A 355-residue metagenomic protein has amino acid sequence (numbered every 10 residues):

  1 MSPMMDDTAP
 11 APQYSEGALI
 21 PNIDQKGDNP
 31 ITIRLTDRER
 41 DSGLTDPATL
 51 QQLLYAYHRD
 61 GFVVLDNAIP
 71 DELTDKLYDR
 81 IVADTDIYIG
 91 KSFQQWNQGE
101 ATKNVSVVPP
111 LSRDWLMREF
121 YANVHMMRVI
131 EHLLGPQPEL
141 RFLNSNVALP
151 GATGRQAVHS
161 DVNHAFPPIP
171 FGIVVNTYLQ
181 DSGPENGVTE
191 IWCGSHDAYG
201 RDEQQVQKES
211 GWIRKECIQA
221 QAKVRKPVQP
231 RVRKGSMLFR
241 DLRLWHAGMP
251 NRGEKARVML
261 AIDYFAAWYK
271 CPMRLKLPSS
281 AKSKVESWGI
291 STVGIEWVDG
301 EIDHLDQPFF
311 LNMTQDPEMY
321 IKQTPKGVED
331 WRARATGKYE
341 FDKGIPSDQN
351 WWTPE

Functional and structural regions predicted by a protein language model:
S2-D60, D66-F166: Non-heme Fe(II)-dependent double-stranded beta-helix
P3-E39, R243-E355: Non-heme Fe(II)/2-oxoglutarate
P136, V162-P167, Y178-V188, G194-H196: Active-site region of the double-stranded beta-helix
N144-L149, S160-V162, I173, T177-D181 (+1 more regions): Short, structured patches in soluble enzyme cores that scaffold and shape functional sites
L149, W192-Y199, R257, Y264-Y269: Short edge-strand/loop segments of extracellular domains
A157-D161, E209-V224, E254-A256, R274-S283: Short, surface-exposed loop/helix-turn segments at secondary-structure junctions that function as lids/hinges flanking
F166-P184, R231-K234, D263-A266: Short, conserved beta-strand element in jelly-roll/cupin
S182-M249: Double-stranded beta-helix
